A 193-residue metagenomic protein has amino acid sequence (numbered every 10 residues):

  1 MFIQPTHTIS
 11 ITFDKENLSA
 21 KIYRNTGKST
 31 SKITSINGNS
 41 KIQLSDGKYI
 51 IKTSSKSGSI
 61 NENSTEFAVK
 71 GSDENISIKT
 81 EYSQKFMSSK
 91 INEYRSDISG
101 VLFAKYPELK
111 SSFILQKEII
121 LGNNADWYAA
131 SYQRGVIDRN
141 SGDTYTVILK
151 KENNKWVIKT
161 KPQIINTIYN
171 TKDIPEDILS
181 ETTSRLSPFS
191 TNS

Functional and structural regions predicted by a protein language model:
Q4-T8, T12-A20: Short proline/glycine-enriched turn/loop motifs at strand-loop junctions of beta-rich domains
K21-N39: Short, acidic Ser/Thr/Gly-rich low-complexity loop/linker segments typical of extracellular and cell-surface proteins
K32-I36, K56-S83: Structured interaction patches on ligand/partner-binding surfaces of diverse proteins
G38, S45-K48, E152-N154: A glycine-anchored, Pro-Gly-centered beta-turn/N-cap motif
L44-S57: A short, solvent-exposed beta-strand micro-motif common in secreted/extracellular proteins
I51, Q116-L149: Exposed beta-strand-loop-beta-strand "reactive/processing" segments of non-cytosolic proteins
N75-S77, V147-Y169: Short beta-strand edge/turn micro-motifs at domain boundaries
K79-P107, N123, W127-A129, K161-S193: Low-complexity, intrinsically disordered terminal/linker segments enriched in charged and Gly/Pro repeats
